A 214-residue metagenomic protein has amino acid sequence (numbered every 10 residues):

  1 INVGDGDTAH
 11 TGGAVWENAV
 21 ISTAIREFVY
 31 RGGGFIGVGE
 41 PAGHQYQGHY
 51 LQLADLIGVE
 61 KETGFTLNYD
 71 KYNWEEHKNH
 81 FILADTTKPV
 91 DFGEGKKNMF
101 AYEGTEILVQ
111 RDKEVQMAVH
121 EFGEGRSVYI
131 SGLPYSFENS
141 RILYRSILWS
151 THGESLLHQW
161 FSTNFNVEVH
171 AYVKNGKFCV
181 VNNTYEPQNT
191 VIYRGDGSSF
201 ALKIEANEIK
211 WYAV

Functional and structural regions predicted by a protein language model:
I1-N18, L133: The substrate-binding groove and active-site-proximal loops of carbohydrate-active enzymes, especially glycoside
G4, I82, K96-M99, A118: Compositionally biased, intrinsically disordered low-complexity segments enriched in polar/proline residues
G6-D7, A42-H44, S136, P187: Glycine-rich nucleotide phosphate-binding loop and flanking beta-alpha elements of Rossmann-like dinucleotide-binding
A9, D91, S127-I130: Generic preference for well-ordered secondary structure
T11-K88: A glycine-rich, often tryptophan-bearing local segment used as a flexible ligand/cofactor-contacting loop or short
R26-V29, G37, Q52-L67, A101-E106 (+2 more regions): Extracellular ligand-binding/catalytic regions of CAZymes and related secreted enzymes and adhesion modules
L83, P89, K96, V180-V181 (+1 more regions): Intrinsically disordered, low-complexity peptide-like regions
P89-T105: Active-site Gly/Thr loop motif
